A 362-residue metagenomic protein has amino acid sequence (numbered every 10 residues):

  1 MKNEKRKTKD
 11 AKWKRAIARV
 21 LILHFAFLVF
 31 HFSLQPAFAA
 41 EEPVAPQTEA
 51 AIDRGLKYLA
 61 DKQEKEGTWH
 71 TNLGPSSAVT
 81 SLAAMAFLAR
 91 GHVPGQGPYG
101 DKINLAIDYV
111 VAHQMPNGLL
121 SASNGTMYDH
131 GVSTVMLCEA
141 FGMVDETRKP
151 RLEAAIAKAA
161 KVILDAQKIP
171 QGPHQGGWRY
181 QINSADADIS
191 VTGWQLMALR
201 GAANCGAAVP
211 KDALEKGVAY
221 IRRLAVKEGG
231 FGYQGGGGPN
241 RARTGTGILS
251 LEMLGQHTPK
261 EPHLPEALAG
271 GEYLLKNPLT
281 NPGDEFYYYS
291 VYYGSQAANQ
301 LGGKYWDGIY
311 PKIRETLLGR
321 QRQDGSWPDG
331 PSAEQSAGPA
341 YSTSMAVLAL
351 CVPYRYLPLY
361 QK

Functional and structural regions predicted by a protein language model:
M1-P36: Short, basic, low-complexity termini and linkers enriched in Ser/Thr/Gly/Pro that act as targeting/leader peptides
A39-R54, T68-K102, M115-E215, R223-I313 (+1 more regions): An alpha-helical repeat/solenoid feature that recognizes helix-turn-helix modules
A60-Q63, L120: Large, well-folded core regions of big proteins
E66, D324: Acidic carboxylate motifs that coordinate Ca2+ or other divalent cations, activating on Asp/Glu
I107-V110: Patatin-like phospholipase
P311-Q321: C-terminal closing repeat unit and adjoining cap/tail of repeat-based domains
